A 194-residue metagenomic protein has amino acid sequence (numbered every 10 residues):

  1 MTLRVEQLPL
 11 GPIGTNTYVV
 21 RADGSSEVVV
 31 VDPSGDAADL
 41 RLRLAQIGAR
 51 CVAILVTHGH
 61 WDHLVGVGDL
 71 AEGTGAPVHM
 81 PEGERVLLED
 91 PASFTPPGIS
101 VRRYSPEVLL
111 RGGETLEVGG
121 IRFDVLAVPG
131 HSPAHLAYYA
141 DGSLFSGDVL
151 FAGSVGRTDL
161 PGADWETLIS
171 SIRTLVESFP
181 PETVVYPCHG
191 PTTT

Functional and structural regions predicted by a protein language model:
T2-I47, A137-G147: Conserved beta-strand hairpin/beta-sheet module of binuclear metal-dependent hydrolase folds, prominently
L8-L10, S105-E107, A127-P129: Short Gly/Pro-enriched turn/cap motifs at secondary-structure boundaries
Y18, V108, G113-E114, L136 (+1 more regions): Residue-level detector of beta-strand structural context in well-folded domains
V20, T57, V128: Conserved S/T- and glycine-rich ATP-binding loop of Class I adenylate-forming
V28, G35-I121: Active-site HxH/HxHxD metal-binding segment of metal-dependent hydrolases
V31, V78-M80, S146, P187: Hydrophobic residues in well-ordered beta-strands that form the structural core
P33, L64, L168, I172: Aromatic/hydrophobic pocket-lining residues that form the small-molecule binding cavity in soluble enzyme cores
A92-P96, R122-T194: Metallo-beta-lactamase
